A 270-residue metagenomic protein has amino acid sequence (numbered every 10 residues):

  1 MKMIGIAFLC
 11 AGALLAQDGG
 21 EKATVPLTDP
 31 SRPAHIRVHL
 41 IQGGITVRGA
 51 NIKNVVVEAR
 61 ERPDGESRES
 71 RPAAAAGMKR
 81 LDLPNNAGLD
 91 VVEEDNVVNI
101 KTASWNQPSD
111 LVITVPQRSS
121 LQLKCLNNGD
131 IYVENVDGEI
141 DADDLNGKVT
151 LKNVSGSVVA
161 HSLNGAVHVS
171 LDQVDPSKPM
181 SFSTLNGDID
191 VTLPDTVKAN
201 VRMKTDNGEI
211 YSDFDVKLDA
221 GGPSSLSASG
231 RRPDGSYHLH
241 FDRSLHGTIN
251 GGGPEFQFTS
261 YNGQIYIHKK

Functional and structural regions predicted by a protein language model:
M1-A7: Positively charged n-region of N-terminal signal peptides that target proteins for export
A7-A16: Hydrophobic h-region of N-terminal signal peptides that target proteins for export in Gram-negative bacteria
A16-L126, E134-N135, D141-D143, V158-V159 (+5 more regions): Acidic (Asp/Glu) and glycine-rich low-complexity loops/linkers that are typically intrinsically disordered
R62, G129, G138, G147 (+4 more regions): Hydrophobic lipid-interacting interfaces of membrane-associated proteins
L151-K152, A160-L163, V169-S170: Solenoidal tandem-repeat scaffolds enriched in leucines and small polar residues
K152-N153, K178: Long amphipathic alpha-helical scaffold regions
